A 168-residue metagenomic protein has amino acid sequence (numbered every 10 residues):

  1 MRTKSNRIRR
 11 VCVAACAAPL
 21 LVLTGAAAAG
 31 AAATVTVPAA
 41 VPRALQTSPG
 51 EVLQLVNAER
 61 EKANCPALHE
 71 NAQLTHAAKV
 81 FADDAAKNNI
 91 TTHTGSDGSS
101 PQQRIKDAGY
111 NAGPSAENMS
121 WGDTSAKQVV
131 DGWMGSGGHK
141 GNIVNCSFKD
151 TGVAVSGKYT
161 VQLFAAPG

Functional and structural regions predicted by a protein language model:
M1-T91, G141, N145-G168: N-terminal targeting leaders of exported, membrane, and organelle-targeted proteins
R2, S100-G168: A well-ordered secondary-structure block
A28, A33, G98-P101, S125: Polar low-complexity intrinsically disordered regions enriched in Ser/Thr and small residues
